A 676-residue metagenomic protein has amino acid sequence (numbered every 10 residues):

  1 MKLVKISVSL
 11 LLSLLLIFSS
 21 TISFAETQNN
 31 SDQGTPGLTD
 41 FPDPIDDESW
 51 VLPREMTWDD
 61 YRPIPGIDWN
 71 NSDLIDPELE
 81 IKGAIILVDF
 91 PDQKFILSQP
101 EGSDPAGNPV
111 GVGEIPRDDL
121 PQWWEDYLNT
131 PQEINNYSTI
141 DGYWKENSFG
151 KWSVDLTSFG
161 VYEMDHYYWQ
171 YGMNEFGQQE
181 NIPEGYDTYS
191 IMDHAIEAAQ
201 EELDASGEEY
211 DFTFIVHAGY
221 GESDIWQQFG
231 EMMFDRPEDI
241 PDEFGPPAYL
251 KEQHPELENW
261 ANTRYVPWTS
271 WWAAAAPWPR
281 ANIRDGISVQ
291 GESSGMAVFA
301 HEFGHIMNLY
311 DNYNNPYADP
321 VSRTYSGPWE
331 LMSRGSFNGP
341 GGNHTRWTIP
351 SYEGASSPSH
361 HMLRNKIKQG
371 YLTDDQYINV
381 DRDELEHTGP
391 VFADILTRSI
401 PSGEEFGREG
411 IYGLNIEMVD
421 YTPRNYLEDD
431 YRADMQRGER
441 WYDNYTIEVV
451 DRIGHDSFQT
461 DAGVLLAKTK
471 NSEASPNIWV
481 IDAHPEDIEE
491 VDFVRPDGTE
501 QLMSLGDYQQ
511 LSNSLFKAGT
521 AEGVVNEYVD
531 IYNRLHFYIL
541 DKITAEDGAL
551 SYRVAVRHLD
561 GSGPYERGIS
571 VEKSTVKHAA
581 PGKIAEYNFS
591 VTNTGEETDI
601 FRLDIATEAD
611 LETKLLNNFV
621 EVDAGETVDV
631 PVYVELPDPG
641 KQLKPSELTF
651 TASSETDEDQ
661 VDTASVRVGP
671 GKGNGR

Functional and structural regions predicted by a protein language model:
L10-S19: Bacterial N-terminal signal peptides
F18-Q28: Sec-dependent signal peptide cleavage junction
Q28-P340, G370, E384-E386, F392-S399: Active-site-proximal segment of zinc-dependent metalloprotease catalytic domains
Q28-P42, D46, I96-G102, N108 (+9 more regions): Non-catalytic C-terminal accessory/binding modules of secreted extracellular proteins
P91, I453, N593-E597, D638 (+1 more regions): Short, acidic/polar linear motifs in exposed loop/turn regions
G568, G595-D629: Surface-exposed binding patches on compact interaction domains or structured appendages
V630-D638: Short, hydrophobic beta-strand segments
D638-E647: Short glycine/proline/serine/threonine-rich loop/turn segments at secondary-structure transition edges
